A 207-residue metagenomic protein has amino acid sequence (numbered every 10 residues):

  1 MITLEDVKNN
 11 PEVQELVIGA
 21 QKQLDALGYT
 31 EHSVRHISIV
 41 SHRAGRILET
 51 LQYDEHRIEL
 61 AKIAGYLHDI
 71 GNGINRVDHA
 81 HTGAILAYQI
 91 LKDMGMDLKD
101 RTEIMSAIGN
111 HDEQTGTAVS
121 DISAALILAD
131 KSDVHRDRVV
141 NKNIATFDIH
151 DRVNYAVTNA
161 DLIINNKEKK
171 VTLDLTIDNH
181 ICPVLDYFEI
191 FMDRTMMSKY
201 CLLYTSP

Functional and structural regions predicted by a protein language model:
L4-K22: Short alpha-helical hairpin
D6-N9, A26-V34, V184: Short, N-terminal intrinsically disordered low-complexity segments that are rich in Pro/Gly and polar/charged residues
D25-A26, T30, H36, E49-I164: Divalent metal-dependent catalytic cores for phosphoryl transfer on phosphate-bearing substrates
I39, R43-I47: N-terminal low-complexity or amphipathic/hydrophobic leaders
R136-D137, P183-L185: Short helix/loop capping segments that flank catalytic or ligand/cofactor-binding pockets
K169-H180: Short, aliphatic-rich beta-strand segments
V184, F188-C201: Low-complexity, glycine/alanine/valine/leucine- and proline-rich hydrophobic stretches
Y204-P207: Conserved small/polar residues in nucleotide/adenosyl-binding loops
